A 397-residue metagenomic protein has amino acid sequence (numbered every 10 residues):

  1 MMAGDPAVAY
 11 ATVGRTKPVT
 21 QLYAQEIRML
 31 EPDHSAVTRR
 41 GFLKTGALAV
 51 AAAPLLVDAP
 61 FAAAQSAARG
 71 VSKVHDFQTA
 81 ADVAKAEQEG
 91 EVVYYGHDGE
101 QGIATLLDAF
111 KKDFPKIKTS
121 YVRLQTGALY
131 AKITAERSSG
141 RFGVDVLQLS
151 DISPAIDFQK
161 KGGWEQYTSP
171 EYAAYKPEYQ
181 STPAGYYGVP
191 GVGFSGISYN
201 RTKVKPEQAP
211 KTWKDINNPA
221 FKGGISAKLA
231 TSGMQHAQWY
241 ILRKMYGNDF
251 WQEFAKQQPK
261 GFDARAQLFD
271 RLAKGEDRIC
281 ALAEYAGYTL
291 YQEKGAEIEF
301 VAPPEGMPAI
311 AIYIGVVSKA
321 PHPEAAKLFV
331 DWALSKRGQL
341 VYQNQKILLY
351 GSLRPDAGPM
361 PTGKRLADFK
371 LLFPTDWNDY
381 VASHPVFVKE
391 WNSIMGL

Functional and structural regions predicted by a protein language model:
M1-G41, T45-L55, F61-A63: N-terminal secretory signal peptides
A36, L56-K85: C-terminal segment of N-terminal export signals and the immediately downstream linker at the start of the mature
H75-E87, V92-V93, H97-K116: Short, polar/charged alpha-helical segment
V93-D108, T119-T134, F142-E276: Extracytoplasmic ligand-binding site segments that recognize negatively charged/polar headgroups
S153-D157, I279-E297, K346: A ligand-binding cleft/hinge motif common to bilobed small-molecule-binding domains
V192-G193, Q252-A255, G261-F262, K294-A320 (+1 more regions): Periplasmic-binding protein-like
G196-K203, I241, I310-H322, V341-Y342: A bilobed periplasmic-binding-protein/Venus flytrap-type ligand-binding module shared by bacterial periplasmic
F221-T231, A333-D356: Periplasmic-binding protein-like
